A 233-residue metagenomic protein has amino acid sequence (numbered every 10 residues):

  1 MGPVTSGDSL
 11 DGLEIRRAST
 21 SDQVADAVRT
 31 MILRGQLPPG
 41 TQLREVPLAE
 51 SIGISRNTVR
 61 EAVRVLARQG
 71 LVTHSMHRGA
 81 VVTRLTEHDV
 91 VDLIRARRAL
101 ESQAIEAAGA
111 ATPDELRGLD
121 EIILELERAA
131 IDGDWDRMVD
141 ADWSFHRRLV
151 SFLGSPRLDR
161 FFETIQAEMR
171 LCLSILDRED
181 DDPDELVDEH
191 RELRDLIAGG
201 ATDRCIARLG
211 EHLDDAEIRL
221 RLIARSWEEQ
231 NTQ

Functional and structural regions predicted by a protein language model:
M1-A110, E217-Q233: Short linear motifs at protein or domain termini
G2, I15-R16, D120-E127, D132 (+1 more regions): C-terminal all-alpha effector/ligand-binding and dimerization domain of prokaryotic HTH-type transcriptional repressors
I32, A108-G109, A130-I131, L153 (+1 more regions): Hydrophobic residues in alpha-helical segments
A80, H88-V91, Q103, L124 (+2 more regions): Positions in alpha-helical segments
D89, A111-E115, D134-M138, G154 (+4 more regions): Residue-level recognition of alpha-helical structural elements
L93, L119, M138, D142 (+4 more regions): Hydrophobic packing residues in well-ordered alpha-helices of helical domains and bundles
A96-A111, S144-D180, R219: Hydrophobic, amphipathic alpha-helical faces that serve as interaction scaffolds
E101-R128: Amphipathic alpha-helical dimerization/coiled-coil segments that flank or bridge DNA-binding/regulatory modules
